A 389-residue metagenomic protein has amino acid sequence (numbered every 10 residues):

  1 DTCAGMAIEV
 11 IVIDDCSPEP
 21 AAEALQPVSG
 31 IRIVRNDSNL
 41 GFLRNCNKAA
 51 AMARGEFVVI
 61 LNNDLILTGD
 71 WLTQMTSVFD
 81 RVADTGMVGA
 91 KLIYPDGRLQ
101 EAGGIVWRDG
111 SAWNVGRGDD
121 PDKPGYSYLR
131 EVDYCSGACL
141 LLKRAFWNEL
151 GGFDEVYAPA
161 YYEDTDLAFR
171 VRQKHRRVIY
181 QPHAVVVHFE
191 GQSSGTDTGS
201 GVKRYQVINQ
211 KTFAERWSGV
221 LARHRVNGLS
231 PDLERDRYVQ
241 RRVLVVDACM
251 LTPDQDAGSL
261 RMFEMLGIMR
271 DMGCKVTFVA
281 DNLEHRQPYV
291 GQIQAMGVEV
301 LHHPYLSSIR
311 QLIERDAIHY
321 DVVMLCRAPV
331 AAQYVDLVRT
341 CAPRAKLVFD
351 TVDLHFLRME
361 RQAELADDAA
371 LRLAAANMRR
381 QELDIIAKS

Functional and structural regions predicted by a protein language model:
D1-A7: Short, acidic, metal-binding catalytic loop of nucleotide-sugar glycosyltransferases
D15-S17, L40: Conserved short acidic donor-positioning loop in nucleotide-sugar-dependent glycosyltransferases
E19-P27: Acidic helix N-cap motif at the loop->helix transition within catalytic regions of sugar-transfer enzymes
A22, N36-A53, G69: Glycine-rich, basic loop-to-helix element that forms the pyrophosphate-binding segment of sugar-nucleotide handling
L43-R44, A51, L99-E101, I105-A145 (+2 more regions): A recurrent flexible, glycine/aromatic-enriched loop bordering the glycosyltransferase active site that acts as
V58: Short aromatic/hydrophobic "clamp" motif used to bind/position activated sugar donors
L65-R108: Conserved donor NDP-sugar-binding/catalytic core segment of glycosyltransferases
G69-T76, G125-G151, V156-V187: A short, conserved alpha-helix in the catalytic core of glycosyltransferases
